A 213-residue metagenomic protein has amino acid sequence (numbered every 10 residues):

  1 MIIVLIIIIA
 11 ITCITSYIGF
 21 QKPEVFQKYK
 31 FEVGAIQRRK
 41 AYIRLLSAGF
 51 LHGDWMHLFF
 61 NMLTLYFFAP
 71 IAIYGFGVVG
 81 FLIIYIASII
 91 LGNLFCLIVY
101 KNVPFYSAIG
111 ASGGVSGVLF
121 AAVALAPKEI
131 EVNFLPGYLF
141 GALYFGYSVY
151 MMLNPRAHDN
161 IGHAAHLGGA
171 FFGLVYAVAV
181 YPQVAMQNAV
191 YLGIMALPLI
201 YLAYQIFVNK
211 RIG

Functional and structural regions predicted by a protein language model:
M1-G213: A detector for small-residue-rich transmembrane helices and their helix-helix packing motifs
